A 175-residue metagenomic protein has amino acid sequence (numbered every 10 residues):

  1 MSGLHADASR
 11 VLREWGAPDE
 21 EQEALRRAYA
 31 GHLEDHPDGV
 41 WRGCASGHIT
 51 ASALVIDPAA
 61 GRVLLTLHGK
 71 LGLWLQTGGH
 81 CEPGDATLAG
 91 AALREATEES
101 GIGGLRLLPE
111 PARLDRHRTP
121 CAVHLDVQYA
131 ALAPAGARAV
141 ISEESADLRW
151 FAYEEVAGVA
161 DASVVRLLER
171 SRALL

Functional and structural regions predicted by a protein language model:
M1-A8, S171-L175: Actinobacteria-biased recognition of intrinsically disordered, low-complexity terminal regions
E14-S52: Acidic, metal-coordinating catalytic segment for phosphate/diphosphate chemistry, firing primarily on the Nudix
H48, H68, H80, E98 (+2 more regions): Histidine-centered active-site/metal-ligand motif
A51, G61, L125-V127, A146: Change "...and in nucleic-acid phosphodiester-cleaving endonucleases..." to "...and in nucleic-acid processing enzymes
V55, A130-L132, A152: Short, well-ordered beta-strand micro-motif
A59-T97, I102, E154: Conserved Nudix-box catalytic region and its N-terminal flanking loop in Nudix hydrolases and closely related
G101-A137: Active-site segment of metal-dependent pyrophosphate-handling enzymes, primarily the Nudix hydrolase catalytic core
A139-R170: NUDIX/MutT-family hydrolases
